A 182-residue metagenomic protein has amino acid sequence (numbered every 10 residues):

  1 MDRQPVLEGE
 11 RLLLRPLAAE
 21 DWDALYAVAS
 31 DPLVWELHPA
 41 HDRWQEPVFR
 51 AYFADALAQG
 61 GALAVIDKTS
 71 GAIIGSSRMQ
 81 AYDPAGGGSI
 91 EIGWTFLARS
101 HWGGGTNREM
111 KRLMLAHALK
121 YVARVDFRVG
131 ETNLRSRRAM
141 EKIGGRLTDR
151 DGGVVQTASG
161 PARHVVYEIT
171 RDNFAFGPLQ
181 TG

Functional and structural regions predicted by a protein language model:
M1-G104, H117-L119, R124-V125, E131-L134 (+2 more regions): GNAT-family acyltransferases
